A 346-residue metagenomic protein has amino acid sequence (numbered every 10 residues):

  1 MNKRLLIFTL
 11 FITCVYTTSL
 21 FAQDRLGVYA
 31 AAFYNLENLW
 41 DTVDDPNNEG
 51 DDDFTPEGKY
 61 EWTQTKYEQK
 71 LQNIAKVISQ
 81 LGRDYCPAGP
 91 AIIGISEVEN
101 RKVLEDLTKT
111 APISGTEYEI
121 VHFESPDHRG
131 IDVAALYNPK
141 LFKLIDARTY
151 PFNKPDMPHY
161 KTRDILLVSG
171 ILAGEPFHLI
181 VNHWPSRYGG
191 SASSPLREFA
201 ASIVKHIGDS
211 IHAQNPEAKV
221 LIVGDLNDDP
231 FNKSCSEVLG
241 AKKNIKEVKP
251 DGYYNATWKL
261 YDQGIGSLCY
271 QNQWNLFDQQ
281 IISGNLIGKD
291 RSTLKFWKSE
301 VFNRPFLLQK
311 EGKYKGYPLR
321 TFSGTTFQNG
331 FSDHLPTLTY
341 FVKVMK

Functional and structural regions predicted by a protein language model:
M1-L26: Bacterial Sec-dependent N-terminal signal peptides
L20-I113, V121-V133, K310-G316, V342-K346: N-terminal, active-site-proximal structural segment of metallo-dependent hydrolase catalytic domains
A22-Q23, S210-V220, D228-K346: Metal-dependent phosphoester-hydrolase catalytic domains
Y34-E37, I95-E99, H122-P126, N138-P139 (+6 more regions): Active-site-proximal beta-strand/loop segments in catalytic clefts of secreted hydrolases
N47-G50, E175-S193: Active-site His/acidic residue clusters
P56-Y67, G89-I95, H122-F123, K154-D156 (+4 more regions): Second-shell loop/turn segments in exported
I92, V98-P176, N182-W184: Structured beta-strand-rich core segments of catalytic domains in phosphoester-bond hydrolases
S194-P216: A long, amphipathic alpha-helix that forms part of the scaffold/cap immediately adjacent to metal-dependent active
